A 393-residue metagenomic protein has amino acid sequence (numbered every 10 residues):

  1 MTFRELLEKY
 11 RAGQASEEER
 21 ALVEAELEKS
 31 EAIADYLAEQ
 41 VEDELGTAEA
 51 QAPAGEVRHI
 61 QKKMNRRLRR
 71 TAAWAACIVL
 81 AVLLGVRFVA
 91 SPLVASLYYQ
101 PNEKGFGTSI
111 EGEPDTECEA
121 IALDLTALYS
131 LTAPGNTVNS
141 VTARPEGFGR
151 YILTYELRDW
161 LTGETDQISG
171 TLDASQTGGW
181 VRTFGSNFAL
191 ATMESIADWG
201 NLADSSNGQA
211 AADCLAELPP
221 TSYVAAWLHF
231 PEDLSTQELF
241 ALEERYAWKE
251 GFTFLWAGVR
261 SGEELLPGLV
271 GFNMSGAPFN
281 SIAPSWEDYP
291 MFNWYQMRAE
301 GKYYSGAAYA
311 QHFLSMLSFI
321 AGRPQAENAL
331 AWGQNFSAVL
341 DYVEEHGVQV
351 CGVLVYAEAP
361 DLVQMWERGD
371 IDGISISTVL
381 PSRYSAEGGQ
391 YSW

Functional and structural regions predicted by a protein language model:
M1-E8, E28-A34, A48-K63: Short, charge-enriched, intrinsically disordered boundary segments that mark the beginning of a structured element
Q14-A38: N-terminal amphipathic alpha-helical interaction or autoinhibitory segments
E39, L45-I78: Membrane-interface anchoring determinants
A50-H59, V94-L172, T177-G179: N-terminal, intrinsically disordered, polar/charged segments of Gram-positive cell-envelope systems that serve as
A73-V89: Hydrophobic membrane-insertion alpha-helices, especially the h-region of bacterial N-terminal signal peptides
S130, L153, A225-H229, G352-Y356 (+1 more regions): Soluble periplasmic/extracytoplasmic beta-strand elements of cell-envelope proteins
G149-W294: Extracytoplasmic beta-rich ectodomain segments of secreted or membrane-anchored proteins
R298-W393: Extracytoplasmic/luminal low-complexity segments enriched in Pro/Gly and acidic/polar residues that act as flexible
